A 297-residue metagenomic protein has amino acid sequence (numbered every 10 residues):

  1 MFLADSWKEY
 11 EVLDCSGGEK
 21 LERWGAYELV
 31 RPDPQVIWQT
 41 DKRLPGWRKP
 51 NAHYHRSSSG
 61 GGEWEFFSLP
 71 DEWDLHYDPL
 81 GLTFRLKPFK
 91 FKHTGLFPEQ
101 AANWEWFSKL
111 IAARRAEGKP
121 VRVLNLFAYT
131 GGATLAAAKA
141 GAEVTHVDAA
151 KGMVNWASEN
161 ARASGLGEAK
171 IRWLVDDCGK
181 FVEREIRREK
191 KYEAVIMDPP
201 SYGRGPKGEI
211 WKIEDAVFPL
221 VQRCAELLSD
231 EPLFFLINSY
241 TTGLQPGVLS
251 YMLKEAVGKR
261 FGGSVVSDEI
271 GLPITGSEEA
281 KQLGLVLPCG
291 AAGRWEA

Functional and structural regions predicted by a protein language model:
W7-E22, L29-P98, E105: Non-catalytic substrate-recognition/targeting regions of SAM-dependent transferases
P98-G118: Conserved alpha-helix/loop element of class I SAM-dependent methyltransferases that forms part of the SAM/SAH-binding
K119-Y129: Conserved class I S-adenosyl-L-methionine
A128, D148-G152, A216: Short beta->alpha hinge that forms the Motif I/post-I loop of the SAM-binding pocket
T130-V144: Conserved SAM-binding loop of SAM-dependent methyltransferases across substrates and taxa, primarily the Class I
A150-I196: S-adenosyl-L-methionine
C178-K259: S-adenosylmethionine
P232-A297: C-terminal catalytic and target-recognition region of SAM-dependent MTase-like enzymes, primarily methyltransferases
